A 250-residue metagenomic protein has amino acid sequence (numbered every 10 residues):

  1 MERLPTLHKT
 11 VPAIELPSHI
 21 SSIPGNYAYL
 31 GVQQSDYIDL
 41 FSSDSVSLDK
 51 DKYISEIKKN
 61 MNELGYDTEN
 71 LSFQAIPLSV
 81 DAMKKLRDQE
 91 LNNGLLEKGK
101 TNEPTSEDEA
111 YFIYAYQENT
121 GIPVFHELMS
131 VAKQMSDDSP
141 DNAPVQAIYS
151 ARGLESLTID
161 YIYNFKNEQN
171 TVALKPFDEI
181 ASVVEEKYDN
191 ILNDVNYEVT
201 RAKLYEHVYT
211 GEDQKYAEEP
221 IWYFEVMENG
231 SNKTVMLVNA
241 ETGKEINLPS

Functional and structural regions predicted by a protein language model:
M1-S136: Preferential activation on post-signal-peptide N-terminal prodomains/segments of secreted or lumenal proteins
E2-P5, D141, S250: Cystatin/cathelin-like cysteine-protease inhibitor module
I57, A147, P220-E228, L237-G243: Conserved histidines in hydrophobic membrane contexts and catalytic metal-binding motifs
Y116-G121, K203-H207, M227: Generic short beta-strand segments
N119-V131, N164-K166, G230-L237: Short, surface-exposed beta-strand/loop "edge" segments at domain boundaries and coil↔beta transitions
D137-A217: Charged, low-complexity helical/coil segments in non-catalytic cytosolic or luminal regions
D138-S139, E228-G230: Short loop/turn motifs at secondary-structure junctions and domain boundaries
K175, N229-S250: Acidic, serine/threonine-rich low-complexity disordered tracts
